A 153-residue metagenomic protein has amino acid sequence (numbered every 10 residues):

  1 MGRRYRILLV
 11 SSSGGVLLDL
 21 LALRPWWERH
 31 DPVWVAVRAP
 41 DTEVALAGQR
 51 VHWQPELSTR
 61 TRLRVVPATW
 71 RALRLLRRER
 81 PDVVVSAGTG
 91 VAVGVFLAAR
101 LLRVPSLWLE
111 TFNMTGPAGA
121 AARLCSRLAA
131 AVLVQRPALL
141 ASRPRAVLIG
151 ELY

Functional and structural regions predicted by a protein language model:
G2-I7: Extreme N-terminal starter segment of soluble prokaryotic enzymes
L9, W34-V35, W108, V134: Structural beta-sheet core signal
S11-S13, H30-P67, A138, I149-L152: Conserved nucleotide-sugar phosphate-binding/catalytic loop shared by glycosyltransferases and other
G15-W27, A39: Short amphipathic alpha-helix
R24-R29, L124-R127: Short, conserved loop/helix-junction motifs that constitute active-site signature segments in enzyme catalytic cores
T59-V83: An amphipathic, basic-hydrophobic alpha-helix
V83-L102: An aromatic- and histidine-rich active-site surface loop
V104-Y153: Active-site-proximal region of nucleotide-activated glycan assembly enzymes, centered on histidine/acidic-rich loops
